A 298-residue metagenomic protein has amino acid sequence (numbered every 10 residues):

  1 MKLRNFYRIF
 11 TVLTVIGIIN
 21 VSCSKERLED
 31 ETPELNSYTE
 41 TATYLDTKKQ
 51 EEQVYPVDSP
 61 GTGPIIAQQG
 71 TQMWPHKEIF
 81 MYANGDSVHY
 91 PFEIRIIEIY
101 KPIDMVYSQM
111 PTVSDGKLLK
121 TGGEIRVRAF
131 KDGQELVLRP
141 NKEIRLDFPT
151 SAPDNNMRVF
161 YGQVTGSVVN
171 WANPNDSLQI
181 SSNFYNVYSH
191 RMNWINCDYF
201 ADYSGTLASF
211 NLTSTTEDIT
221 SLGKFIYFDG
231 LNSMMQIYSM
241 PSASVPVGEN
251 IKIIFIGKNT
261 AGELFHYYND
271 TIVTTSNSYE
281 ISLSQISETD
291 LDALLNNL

Functional and structural regions predicted by a protein language model:
M1-L35: Bacterial Sec-dependent N-terminal signal peptides
E26-Q72, E78-H89, I97-P102, Q109-L298: Proteolytic cleavage junctions
